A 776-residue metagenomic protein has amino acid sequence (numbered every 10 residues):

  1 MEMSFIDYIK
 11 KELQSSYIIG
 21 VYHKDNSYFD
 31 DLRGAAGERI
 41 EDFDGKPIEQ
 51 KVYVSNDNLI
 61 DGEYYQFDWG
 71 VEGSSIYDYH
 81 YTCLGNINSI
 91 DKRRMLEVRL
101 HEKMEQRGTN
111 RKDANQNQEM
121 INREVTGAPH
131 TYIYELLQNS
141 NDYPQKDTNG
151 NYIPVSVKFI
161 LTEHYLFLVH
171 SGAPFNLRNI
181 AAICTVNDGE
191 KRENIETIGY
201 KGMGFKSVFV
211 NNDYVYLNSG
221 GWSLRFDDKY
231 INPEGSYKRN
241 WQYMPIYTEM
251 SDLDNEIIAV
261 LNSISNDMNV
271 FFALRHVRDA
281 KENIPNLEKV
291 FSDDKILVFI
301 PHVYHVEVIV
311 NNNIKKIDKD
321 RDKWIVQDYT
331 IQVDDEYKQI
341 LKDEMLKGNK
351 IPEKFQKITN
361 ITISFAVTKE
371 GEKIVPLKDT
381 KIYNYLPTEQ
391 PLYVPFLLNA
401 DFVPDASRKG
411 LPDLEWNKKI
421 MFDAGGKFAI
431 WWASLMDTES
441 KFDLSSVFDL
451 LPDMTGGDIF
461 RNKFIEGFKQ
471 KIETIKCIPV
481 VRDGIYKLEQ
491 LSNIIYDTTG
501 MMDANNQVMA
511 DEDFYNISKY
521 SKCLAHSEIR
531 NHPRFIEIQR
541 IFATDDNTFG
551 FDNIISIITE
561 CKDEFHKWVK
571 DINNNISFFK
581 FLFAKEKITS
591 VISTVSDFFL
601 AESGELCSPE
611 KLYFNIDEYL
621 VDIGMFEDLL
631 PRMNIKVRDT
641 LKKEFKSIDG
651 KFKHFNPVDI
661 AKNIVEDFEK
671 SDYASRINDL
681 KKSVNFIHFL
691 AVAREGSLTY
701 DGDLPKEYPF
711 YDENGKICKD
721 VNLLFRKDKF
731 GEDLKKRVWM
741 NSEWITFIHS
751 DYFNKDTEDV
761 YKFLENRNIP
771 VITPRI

Functional and structural regions predicted by a protein language model:
D7, G20-Y22: Structural detector for short beta-strands of small beta-barrel domains
Y28-H80: Acidic, low-complexity, intrinsically disordered interaction modules
V71, Q138, L161-E163, H170-A173 (+6 more regions): Short, flexible loop/turn elements at secondary-structure junctions
N86-S263: GHKL (Bergerat-fold) ATPase N-terminal catalytic module, capturing the glycine-rich phosphate-binding loop and acidic
N86-T109, Q356-V375, Y385-P387: Long, contiguous juxta-domain segments that are non-catalytic but functionally important
N117, T148-I153, N255, N266-L274 (+3 more regions): Amphipathic alpha-helical coiled-coil/helical-bundle segments that mediate oligomerization/assembly and other
Q145, N176-N179, F226-D227, K281-N283 (+3 more regions): Short helix/loop capping segments that flank catalytic or ligand/cofactor-binding pockets
N262-K369: Glycine/threonine-rich ATP-lid/beta-loop region of ATP-binding domains
